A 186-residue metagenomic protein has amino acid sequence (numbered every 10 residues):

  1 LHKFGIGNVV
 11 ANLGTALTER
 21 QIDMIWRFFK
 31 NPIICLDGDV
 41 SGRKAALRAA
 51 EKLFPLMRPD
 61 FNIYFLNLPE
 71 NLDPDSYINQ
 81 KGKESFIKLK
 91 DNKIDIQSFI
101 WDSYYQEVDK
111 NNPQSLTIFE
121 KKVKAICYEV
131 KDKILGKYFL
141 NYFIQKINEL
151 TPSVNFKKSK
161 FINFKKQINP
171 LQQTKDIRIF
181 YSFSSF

Functional and structural regions predicted by a protein language model:
H2-I6, F28: Alpha-helix C-terminal capping segments
I6-G7, C35: A short, structure-level motif marking secondary-structure boundaries and short turns
G7-G14: Short hydrophobic/aromatic-enriched beta-strand-loop microsegments
A16-P32, L36-F186: A charged alpha-helical hairpin associated with nucleic-acid processing machineries
